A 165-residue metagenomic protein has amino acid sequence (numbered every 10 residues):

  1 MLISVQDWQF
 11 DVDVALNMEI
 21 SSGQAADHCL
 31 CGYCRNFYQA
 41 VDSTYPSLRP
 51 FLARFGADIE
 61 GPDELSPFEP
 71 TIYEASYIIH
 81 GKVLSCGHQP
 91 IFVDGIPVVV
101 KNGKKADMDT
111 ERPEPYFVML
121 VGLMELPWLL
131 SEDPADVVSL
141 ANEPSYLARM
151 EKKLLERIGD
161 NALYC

Functional and structural regions predicted by a protein language model:
M1-D42: Long, hydrophobic N-terminal alpha-helical segment
D27-I72: Short, well-structured hydrophobic secondary-structure segments
G32, H80, L120: Residues in well-ordered beta-strands of folded domains
N36, K82-C86, M124-L126: Generic structural motif
L48-L52, I79, M150: Generic structural signal of hydrophobic/aromatic residues within well-ordered alpha-helices of folded domains
I59-Y116: Amphipathic protein-protein interaction modules
K101-C165: Glycine-rich, aromatic-bearing surface loops/beta-hairpins
